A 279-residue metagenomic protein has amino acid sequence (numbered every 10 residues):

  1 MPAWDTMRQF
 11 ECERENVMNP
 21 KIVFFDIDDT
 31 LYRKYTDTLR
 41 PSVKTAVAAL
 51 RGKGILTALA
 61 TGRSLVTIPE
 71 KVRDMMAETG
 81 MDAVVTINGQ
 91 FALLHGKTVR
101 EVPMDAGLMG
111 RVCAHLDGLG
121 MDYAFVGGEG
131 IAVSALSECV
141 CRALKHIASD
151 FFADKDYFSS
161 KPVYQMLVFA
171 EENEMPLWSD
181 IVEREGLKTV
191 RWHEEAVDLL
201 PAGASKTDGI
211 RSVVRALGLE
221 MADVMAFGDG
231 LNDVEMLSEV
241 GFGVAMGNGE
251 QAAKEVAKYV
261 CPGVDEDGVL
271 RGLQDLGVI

Functional and structural regions predicted by a protein language model:
M1-F25, A48, G52, L219: Non-catalytic pre-domain segments flanking phosphatase-related domains
K21-T36: Asp-based phosphoryl-transfer active-site loop
T36-I55, E101-L108, G203-R215, D223 (+1 more regions): Short, acidic loop-to-helix structural element flanking the phosphoryl-transfer center in phosphate-processing enzymes
S42-C139: Active-site phosphate-binding/coordination module
L56, D122, K188, F242-G243 (+1 more regions): Residue-level detector of anion-binding/catalytic polar loops
T79-G80, N88, V182-E185, E239-V240 (+1 more regions): Short, structured coil segments at secondary-structure junctions
R111, H115-F227, L231-E239, N248: Conserved acidic, metal-coordinating active-site core of Asp-based, Mg2+-dependent phosphoryl-transfer enzymes
E220, E239, V244-I279: Asp-based, Mg2+/Mn2+-dependent phosphohydrolase catalytic module
